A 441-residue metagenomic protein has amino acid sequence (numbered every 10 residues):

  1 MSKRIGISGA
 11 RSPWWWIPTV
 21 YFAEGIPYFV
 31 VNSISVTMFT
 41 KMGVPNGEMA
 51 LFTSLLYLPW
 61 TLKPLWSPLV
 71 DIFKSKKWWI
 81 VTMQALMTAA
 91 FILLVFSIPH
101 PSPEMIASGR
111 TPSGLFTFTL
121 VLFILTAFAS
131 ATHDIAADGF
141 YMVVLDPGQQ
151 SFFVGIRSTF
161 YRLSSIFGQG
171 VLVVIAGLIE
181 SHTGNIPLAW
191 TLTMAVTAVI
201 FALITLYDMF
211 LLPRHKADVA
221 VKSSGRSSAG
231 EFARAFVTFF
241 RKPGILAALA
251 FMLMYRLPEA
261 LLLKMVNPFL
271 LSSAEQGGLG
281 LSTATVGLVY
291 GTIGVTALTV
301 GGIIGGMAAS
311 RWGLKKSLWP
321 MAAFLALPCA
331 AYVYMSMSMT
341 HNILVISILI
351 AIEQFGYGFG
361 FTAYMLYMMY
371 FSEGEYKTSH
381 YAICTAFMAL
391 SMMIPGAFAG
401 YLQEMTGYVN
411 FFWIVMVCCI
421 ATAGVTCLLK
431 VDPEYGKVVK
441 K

Functional and structural regions predicted by a protein language model:
M1-A10, V44, I98, E104-L120 (+4 more regions): Intracellular loop-helix junctions on the cytosolic face of multi-pass helical membrane proteins
K3-W60, A247-F251, Y255-E275: Helix-loop boundary and gating motifs at the non-cytosolic
N46-G47, P147-I156, T283-A284, G374-C384: Loop-to-transmembrane helix entry/capping segments in MFS-fold secondary transporters and related SLC/MFSD carriers
L62-S75, V300-W319, Q403-E404: Helix-to-loop junctions at the C-terminal end of transmembrane segments in multipass secondary transporters
A85-P112, A323-H341: C-terminal ends and interior cores of transmembrane alpha-helices in multi-pass membrane transporters/permeases
T132-L145, F359-E373: Intracellular juxtamembrane helix-capping segments at the cytosolic ends of symmetry-related transmembrane helices
K315-Y364: C-terminal transmembrane helical hairpin of 12-TM major facilitator-type secondary transporters
F371, E375-Q403: A late C-terminal transmembrane helix in Major Facilitator Superfamily
